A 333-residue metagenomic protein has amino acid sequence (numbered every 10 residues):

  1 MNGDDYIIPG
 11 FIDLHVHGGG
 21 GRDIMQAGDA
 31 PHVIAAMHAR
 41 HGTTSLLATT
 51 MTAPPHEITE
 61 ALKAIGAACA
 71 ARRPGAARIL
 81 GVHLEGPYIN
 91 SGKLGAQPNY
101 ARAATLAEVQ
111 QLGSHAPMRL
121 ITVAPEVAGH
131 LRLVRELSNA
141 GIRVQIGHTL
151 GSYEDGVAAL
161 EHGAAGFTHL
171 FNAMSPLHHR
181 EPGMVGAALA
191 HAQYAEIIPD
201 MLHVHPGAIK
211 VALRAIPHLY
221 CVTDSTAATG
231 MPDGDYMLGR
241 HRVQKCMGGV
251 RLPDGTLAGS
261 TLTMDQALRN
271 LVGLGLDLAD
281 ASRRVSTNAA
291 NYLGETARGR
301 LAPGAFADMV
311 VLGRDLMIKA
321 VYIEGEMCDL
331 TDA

Functional and structural regions predicted by a protein language model:
M1-H32, A36, R40: Replace "His-x-His-based motif
G10-I12, V82, Q145, C221-V222: Residue-level marker for buried hydrophobic side chains located in beta-strands that build the well-ordered beta-sheet
H15, H38, L84, L137 (+4 more regions): Conserved, mostly hydrophobic/aromatic
H17-G20, H32-A61, A77-N90, A116-E126 (+4 more regions): Divalent metal-dependent hydrolysis catalytic cores, especially in the metallo-beta-lactamase
A35, V109, V134, G156 (+4 more regions): Generic hydrophobic/aromatic pocket-lining and core-packing "Φ" positions
A36-L47, N90-P117, A158-F171, E181-Y194 (+1 more regions): Active-site gating loops and adjacent loop-to-helix segments of metal-dependent hydrolytic enzymes
G113-D233: Active-site core of metal-dependent hydrolases
G183, A187-Y194, R214-A305, M309-L312: His/Asp/Glu-enriched, well-ordered alpha-helical/loop segment that forms or immediately abuts the divalent-metal
